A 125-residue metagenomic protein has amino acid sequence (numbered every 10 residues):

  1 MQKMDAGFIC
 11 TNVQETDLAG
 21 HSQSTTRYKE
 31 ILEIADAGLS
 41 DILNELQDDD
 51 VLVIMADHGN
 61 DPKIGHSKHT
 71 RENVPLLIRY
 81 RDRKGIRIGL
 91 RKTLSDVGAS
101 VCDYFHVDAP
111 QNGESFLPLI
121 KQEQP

Functional and structural regions predicted by a protein language model:
M1-P125: Feature captures the catalytic ectodomains and active-site-proximal regions of enzymes that hydrolyze or transfer
